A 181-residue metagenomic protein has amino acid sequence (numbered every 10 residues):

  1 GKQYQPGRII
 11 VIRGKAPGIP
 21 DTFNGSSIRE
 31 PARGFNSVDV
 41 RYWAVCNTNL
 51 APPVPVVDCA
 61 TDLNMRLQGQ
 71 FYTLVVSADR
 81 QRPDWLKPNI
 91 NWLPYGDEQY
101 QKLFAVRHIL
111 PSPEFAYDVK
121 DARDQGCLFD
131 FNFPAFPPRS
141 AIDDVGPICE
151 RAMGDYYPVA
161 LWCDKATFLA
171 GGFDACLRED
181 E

Functional and structural regions predicted by a protein language model:
G1-E181: A compositional/structural signature for long, glycine/proline-rich flexible linkers and loops on extracytoplasmic
